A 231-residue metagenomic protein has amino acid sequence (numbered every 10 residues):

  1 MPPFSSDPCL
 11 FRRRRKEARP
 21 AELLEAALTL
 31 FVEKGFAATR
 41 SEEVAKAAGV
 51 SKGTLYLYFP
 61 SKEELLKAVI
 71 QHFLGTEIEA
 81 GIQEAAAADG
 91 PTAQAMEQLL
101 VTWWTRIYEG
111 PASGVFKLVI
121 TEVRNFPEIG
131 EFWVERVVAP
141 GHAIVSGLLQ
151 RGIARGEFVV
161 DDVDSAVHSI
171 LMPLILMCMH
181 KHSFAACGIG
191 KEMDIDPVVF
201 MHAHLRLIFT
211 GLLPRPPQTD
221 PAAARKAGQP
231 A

Functional and structural regions predicted by a protein language model:
M1-L10, Q94, Q98, T102 (+4 more regions): C-terminal peripheral helix-coil segments that are non-catalytic and often amphipathic
E22, L30-E64, A68-V69: Helix-turn-helix
F36-A37, I129, F158: Conserved hydrophobic residue
S61, N125-P127: Short loop-to-helix capping motifs
V69-I107, P111, V115, V145 (+1 more regions): Amphipathic alpha-helical linker/stalk segments
Q94, T105-E109, G114, L118-I120 (+3 more regions): Amphipathic alpha-helical packing segments from all-alpha helical-bundle domains
V159, V163-V167: Membrane-interface starts of transmembrane alpha-helices
